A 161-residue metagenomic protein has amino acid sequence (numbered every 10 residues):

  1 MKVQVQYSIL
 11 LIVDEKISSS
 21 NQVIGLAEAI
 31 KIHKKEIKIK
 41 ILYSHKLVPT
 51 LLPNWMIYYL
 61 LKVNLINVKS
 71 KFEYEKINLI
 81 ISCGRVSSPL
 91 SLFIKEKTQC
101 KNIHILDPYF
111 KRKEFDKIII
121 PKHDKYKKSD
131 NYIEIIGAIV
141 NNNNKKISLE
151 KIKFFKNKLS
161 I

Functional and structural regions predicted by a protein language model:
M1-L65: N-terminal pre-catalytic "stem/leader" segment of glycosyltransferase-like enzymes
S8, N78-L79, K117: Structural motif
I12-V13, L106, I120-K122: Short beta-strand/turn micro-motifs composed of small residues that flank or help shape donor/cofactor-binding pockets
V23, K31, E75-L79, P89-I103: Glycosyltransferases and closely related glycan-assembly transferases that use nucleotide-activated donors
L61-K76: Short, well-structured alpha-helical segments in soluble
S70, H104-D116: Membrane-proximal helix-turn-helix segments that form the acceptor-binding/catalytic region of lipid-linked
C83-R85: Short His-centered aromatic/hydrophobic patch
K113-I161: A nucleotide-sugar donor-handling region in carbohydrate enzymes
